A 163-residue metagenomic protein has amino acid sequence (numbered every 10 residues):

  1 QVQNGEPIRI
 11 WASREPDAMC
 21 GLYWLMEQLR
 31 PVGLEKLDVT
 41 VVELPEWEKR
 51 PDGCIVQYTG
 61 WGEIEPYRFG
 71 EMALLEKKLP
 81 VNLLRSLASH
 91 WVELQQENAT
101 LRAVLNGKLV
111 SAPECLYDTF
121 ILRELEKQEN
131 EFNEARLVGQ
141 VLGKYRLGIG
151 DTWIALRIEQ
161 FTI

Functional and structural regions predicted by a protein language model:
Q1-N4: Intrinsically disordered, low-complexity regulatory segments
E6-D17: Acidic beta-strand-to-loop metal/phosphate-binding motif
R14-E15, T40-P51: Short beta-alpha junction loops
A18-M26, R50-C54: A short acidic (Asp/Glu
W24-D38: A short alpha->loop->secondary-structure connector
C54-F132: A conserved mid-domain beta-alpha-beta active-site/ligand-binding segment of alpha/beta enzyme cores
N130-G143: Short acidic, hydrophobic short linear motifs in intrinsically disordered regions
L147-T162: Short amphipathic alpha-helical interaction segments
